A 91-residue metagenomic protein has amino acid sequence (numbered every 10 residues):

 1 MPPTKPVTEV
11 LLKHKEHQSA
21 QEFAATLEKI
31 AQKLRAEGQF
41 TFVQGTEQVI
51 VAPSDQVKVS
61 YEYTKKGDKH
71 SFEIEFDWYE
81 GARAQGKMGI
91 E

Functional and structural regions predicted by a protein language model:
M1-Q32: Terminal, regulation- and interaction-focused segments at domain boundaries
P2-V10, Q48-S60, T64-E91: Long protein-protein interaction modules used by eukaryotic assembly/scaffold proteins
Q21, G38-F40, H70, I74: Short non-domain terminal segments
F23-D55: Short, contiguous, helix-prone interaction/anchoring segments in small proteins
